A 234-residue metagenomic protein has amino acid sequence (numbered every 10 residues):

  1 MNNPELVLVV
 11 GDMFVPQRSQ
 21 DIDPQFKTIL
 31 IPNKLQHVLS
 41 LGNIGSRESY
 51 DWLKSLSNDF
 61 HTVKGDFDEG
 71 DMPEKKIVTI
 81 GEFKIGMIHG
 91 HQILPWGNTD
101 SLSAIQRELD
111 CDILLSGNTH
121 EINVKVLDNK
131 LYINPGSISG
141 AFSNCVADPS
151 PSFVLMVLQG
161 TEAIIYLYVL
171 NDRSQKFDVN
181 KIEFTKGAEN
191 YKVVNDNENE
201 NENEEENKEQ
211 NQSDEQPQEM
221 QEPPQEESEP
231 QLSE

Functional and structural regions predicted by a protein language model:
M1-D59, D68-E74, S152, T185-N190 (+1 more regions): N-terminal active-site segment of His-dependent metallophosphoesterases
M1-L8, I77-G86, V126-Y132, L158-I164: Beta-strand-turn-beta hairpins that frame and shape the catalytic cleft of phosphate-ester-processing enzymes
V9-G11, H37-N43, F60-G65, M87-H89 (+2 more regions): Active-site neighborhood of phospho(di)ester-bond hydrolases with catalytic His/Asp-centered motifs
V15-R18, I44-S49, F67-E74, Q92-G97 (+2 more regions): Active-site environment of divalent metal-dependent phosphoester hydrolases
N33-Q36, S55-D59, F83, L109-C111 (+3 more regions): Short glycine/proline-enriched coil/turn segments at helix->beta-strand junctions
D59-C111: Helix-adjacent hinge/juxtasegments
W96-L167: Conserved beta-sheet core of the metallophosphoesterase superfamily
E121-D128, T161-E234: A short C-terminal boundary segment appended to hydrolase-like catalytic domains
